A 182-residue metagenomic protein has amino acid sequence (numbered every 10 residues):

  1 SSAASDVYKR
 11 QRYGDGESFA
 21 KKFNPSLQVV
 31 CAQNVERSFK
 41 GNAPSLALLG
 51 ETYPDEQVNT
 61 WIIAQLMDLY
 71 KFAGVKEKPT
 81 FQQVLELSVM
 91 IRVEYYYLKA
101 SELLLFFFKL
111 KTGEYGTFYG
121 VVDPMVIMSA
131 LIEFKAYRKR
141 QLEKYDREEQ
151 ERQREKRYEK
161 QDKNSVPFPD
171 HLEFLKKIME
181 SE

Functional and structural regions predicted by a protein language model:
S1-Y8: Short, small-residue-biased leader/transition segments that mark boundaries at the very start of proteins
D6, E17-F23, G116, V126: Signature of dsDNA virion morphogenesis modules
R10-E77: Extended alpha-helical interaction segments
R12-Y13, A136-E182: Intrinsically disordered, low-complexity, charge-dense segments enriched in Lys/Arg and Glu/Asp interspersed
S26, W61, Q65, L87-M90 (+3 more regions): Charge-rich, solvent-exposed alpha-helical interaction surfaces
I62, P79-F118: Short amphipathic alpha-helical interface segments
F72, K76, E94, G113 (+2 more regions): Surface-exposed polar/charged interaction patches
L104-Q153: Short, cationic/aromatic linear interface patches that serve as DNA/RNA-contacting surfaces or protein-partner docking
